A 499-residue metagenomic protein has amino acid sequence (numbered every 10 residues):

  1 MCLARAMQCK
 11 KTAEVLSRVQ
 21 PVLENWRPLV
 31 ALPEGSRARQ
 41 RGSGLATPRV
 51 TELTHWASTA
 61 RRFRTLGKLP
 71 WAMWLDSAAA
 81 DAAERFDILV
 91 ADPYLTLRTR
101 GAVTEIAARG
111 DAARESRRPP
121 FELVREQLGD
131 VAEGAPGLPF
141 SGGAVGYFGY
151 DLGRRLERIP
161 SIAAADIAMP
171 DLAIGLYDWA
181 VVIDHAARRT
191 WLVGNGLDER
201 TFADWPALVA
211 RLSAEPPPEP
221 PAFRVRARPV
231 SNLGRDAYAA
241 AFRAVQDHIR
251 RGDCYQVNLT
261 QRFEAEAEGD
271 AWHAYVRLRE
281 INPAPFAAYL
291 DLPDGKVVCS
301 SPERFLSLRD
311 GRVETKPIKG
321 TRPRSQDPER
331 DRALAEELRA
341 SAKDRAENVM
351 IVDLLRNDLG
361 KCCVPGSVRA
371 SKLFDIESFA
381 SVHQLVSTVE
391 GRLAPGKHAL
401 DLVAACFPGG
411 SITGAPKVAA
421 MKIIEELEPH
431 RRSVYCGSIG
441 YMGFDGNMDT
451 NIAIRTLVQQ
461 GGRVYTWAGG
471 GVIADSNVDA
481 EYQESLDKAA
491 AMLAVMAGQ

Functional and structural regions predicted by a protein language model:
V15-Q499: Extended alpha-helical targeting/anchoring segments, especially N-terminal organellar/secretory targeting helices
